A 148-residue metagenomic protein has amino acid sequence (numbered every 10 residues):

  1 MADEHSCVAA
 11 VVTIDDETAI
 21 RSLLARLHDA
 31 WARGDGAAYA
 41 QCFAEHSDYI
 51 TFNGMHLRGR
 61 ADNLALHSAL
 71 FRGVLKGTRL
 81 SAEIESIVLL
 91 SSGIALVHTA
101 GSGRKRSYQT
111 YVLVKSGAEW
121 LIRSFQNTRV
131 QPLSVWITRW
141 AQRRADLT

Functional and structural regions predicted by a protein language model:
M1-E45, A61, L133-T148: Short, low-complexity N-terminal intrinsically disordered segments enriched in polar/charged residues
A2-H5, Y108-W140: Short beta-strand edge/turn micro-motifs at domain boundaries
E4-V8, D15-A19, D48, F52-M55 (+2 more regions): Surface-exposed, charged secondary-structure patches
A32, F71, V130: Alpha-helical and His/Cys-centered functional microenvironments
R33, C42, L57, G77-L80 (+4 more regions): Mature, folded catalytic cores of secreted/periplasmic enzymes
C42, Y49, V112-L113: Hydrophobic beta-strand positions
F43, G101-S102, Q126: Short beta-strand segments enriched in hydrophobic/aromatic residues within well-folded beta-rich domains
E45, F52, S116-A118: Short, ordered coil/turn segments that flank beta-strands lining enzyme active or ligand-binding pockets
